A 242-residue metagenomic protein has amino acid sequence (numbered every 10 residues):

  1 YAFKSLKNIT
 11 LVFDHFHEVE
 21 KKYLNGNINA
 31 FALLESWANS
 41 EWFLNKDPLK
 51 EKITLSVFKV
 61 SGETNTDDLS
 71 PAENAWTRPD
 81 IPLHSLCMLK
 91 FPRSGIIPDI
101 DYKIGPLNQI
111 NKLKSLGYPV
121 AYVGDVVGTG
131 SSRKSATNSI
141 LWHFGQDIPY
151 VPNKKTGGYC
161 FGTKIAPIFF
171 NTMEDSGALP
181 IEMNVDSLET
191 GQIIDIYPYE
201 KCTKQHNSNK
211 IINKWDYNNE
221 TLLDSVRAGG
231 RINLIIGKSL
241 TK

Functional and structural regions predicted by a protein language model:
A2-K242: Fe-S-dependent hydro-lyases/dehydratases of central metabolism
